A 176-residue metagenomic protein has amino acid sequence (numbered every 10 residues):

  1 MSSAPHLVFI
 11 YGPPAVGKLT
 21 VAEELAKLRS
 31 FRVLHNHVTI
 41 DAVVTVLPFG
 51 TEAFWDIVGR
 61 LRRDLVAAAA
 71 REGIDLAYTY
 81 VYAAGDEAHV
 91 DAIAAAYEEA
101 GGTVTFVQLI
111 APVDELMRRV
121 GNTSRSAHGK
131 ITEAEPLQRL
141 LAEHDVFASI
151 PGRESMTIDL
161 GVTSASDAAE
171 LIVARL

Functional and structural regions predicted by a protein language model:
M1-P5, A70: Phosphate-binding P-loop
I10: Hydrophobic anchor at the beta1->P-loop junction of P-loop NTPases
P13: P-loop (Walker A) phosphate-binding loop of NTP-binding proteins
G17: Conserved glycine(s) of the Walker
T20-A70: Conserved substrate/cofactor phosphate-moiety recognition/catalytic segment in nucleotide-dependent phosphotransferases
I57-I110: Glycine-rich phosphate-binding loop used to anchor ATP phosphates in small-molecule kinases, encompassing both
A100-G121, I158: Conserved phosphate-donor/acceptor-positioning beta-strand/loop module used by diverse small-molecule
N122-L171: Small-molecule kinase domains that catalyze NTP-dependent phosphoryl transfer to phosphate-bearing small molecules
